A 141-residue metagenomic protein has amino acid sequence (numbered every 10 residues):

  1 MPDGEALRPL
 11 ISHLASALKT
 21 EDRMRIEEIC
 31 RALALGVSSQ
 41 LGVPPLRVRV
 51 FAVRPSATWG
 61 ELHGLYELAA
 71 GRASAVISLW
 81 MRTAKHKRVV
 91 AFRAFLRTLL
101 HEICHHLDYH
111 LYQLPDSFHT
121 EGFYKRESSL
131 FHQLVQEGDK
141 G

Functional and structural regions predicted by a protein language model:
M1-R25: N-terminal low-structure segments adjacent to metalloprotease catalytic domains across cellular compartments
E5, P9, A70, A94-F95: Short, flexible segments with low predicted structural confidence
D22-A75, L134-G141: Auxiliary, metal-adjacent structural segments of Zn-dependent hydrolase domains
L35-S39, H105, S129: A generic structural signal for well-ordered alpha-helical segments enriched in polar/charged residues
A57-R93, H106-H110, H119-L130: Active-site scaffold of zinc-dependent metalloenzymes
A94-I103: Short alpha-helical catalytic segment bearing the HExxH-like zincin motif of zinc-dependent metalloproteases
L114: Conserved binding/catalytic microenvironments
